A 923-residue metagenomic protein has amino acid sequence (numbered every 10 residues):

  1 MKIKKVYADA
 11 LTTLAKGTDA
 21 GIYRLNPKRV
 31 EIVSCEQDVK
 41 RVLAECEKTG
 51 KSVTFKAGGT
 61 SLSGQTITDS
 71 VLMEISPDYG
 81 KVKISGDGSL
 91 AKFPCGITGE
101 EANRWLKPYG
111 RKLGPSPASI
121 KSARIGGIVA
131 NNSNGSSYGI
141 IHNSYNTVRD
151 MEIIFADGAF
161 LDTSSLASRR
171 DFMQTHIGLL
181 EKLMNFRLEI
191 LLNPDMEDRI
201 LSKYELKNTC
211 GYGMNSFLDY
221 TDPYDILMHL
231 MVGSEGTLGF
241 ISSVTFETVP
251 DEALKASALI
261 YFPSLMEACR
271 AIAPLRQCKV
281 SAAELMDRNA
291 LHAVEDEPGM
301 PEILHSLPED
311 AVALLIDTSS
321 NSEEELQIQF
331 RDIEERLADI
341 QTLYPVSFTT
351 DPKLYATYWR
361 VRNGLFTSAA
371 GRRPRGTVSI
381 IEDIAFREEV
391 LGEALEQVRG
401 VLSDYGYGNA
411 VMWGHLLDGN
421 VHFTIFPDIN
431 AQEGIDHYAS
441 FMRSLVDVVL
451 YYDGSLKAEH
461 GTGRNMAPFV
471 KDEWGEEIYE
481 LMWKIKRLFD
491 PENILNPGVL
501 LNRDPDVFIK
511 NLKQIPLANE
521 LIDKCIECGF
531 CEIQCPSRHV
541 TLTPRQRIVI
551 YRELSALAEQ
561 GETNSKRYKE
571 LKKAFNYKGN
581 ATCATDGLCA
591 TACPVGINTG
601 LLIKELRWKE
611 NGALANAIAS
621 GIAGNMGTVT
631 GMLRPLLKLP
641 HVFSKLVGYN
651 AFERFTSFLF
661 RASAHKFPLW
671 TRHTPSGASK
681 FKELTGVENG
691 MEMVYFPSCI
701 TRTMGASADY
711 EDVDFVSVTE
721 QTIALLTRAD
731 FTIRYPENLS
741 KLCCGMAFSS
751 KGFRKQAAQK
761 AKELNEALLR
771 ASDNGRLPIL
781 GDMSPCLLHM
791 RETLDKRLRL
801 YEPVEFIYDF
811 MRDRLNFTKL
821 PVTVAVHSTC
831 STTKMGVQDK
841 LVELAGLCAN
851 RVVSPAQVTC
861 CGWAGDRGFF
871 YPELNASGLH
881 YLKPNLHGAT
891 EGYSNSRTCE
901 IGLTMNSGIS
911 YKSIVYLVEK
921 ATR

Functional and structural regions predicted by a protein language model:
M1-K48, G58-S89, T237, I241-K255 (+3 more regions): N-terminal flexible segment immediately upstream of the FAD-binding catalytic core in FAD-dependent oxidoreductases
A20-V53, I75-P117, V129, S133-N185 (+2 more regions): N-terminal glycine-rich flavin-associated loop
L62-S63, L106-M151, F155, R199 (+2 more regions): A gly/ser-rich beta-alpha-beta helix-loop segment of oxidoreductase catalytic cores
S368, R372, P468-L517: Activity-critical C-terminal alpha-helical subdomain
D490, G600-R923: Iron-sulfur cluster-binding electron-transfer modules in prokaryotic oxidoreductases
P497-V499, F530-L554, T582-K609, H789 (+2 more regions): Iron-sulfur cluster-binding cysteine motifs and their immediate structural context in ferredoxin-like electron-transfer
L501, R538-F575, G596-G621, S910-E919: Non-heme iron-sulfur electron-transfer modules
V507-E527, E562-T585, H827: Ferredoxin-like iron-sulfur electron-transfer modules
